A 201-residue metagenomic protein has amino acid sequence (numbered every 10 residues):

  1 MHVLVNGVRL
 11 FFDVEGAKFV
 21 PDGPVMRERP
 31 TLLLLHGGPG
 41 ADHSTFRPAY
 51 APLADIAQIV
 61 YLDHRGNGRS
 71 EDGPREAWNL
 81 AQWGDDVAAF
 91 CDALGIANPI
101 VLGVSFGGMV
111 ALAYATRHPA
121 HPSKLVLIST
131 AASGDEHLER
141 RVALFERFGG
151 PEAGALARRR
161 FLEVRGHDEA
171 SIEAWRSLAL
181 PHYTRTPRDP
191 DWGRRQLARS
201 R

Functional and structural regions predicted by a protein language model:
M1-V5: Short acidic-hydrophobic surface loop/beta-edge motif
N6-D72, E76, F90-C91: Conserved HGGG/HGGXW glycine-rich cap/lid loop of the alpha/beta-hydrolase fold
F46-R47, D72-P74, E136-R141, P190-D191: Short aromatic-enriched loop/helix-cap "lid" or pocket-rim segments at secondary-structure transitions that line
E71-G84, A131: Catalytic nucleophile-loop/oxyanion-hole region of alpha/beta-hydrolase and closely related hydrolase-like folds
A81-P99: Conserved acidic catalytic loop of the alpha/beta-hydrolase fold
A97-R140: Conserved hydrolase catalytic core segment
S123-E163: Flexible "cap/lid" loop of the alpha/beta hydrolase fold
E152, L156-R201: Alpha/beta-hydrolase
